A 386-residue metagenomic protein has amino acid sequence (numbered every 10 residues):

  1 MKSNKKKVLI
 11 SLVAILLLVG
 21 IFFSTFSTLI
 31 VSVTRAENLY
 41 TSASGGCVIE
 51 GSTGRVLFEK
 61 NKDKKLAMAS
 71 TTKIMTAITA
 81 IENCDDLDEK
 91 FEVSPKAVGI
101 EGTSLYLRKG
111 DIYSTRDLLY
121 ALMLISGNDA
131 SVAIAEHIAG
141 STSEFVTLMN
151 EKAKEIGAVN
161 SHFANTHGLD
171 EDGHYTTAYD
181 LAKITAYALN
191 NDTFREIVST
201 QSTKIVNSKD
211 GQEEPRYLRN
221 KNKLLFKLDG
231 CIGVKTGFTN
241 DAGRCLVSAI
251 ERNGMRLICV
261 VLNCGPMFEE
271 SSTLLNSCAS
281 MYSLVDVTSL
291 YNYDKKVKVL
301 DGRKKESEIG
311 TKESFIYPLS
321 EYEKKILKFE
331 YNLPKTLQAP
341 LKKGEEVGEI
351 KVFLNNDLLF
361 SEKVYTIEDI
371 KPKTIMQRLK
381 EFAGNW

Functional and structural regions predicted by a protein language model:
K2, L29-D192, E196-I197: Active-site-adjacent loops and short helices of periplasmic peptidoglycan-processing enzymes
K5-L9, T115, P372: Structural motif marking the loop-to-transmembrane transition
K6-V31: Sec-dependent N-terminal signal peptides of Gram-positive bacterial secreted proteins and lipoproteins
K6-V8, I74, R252: Hydrophobic alpha-helical segments, especially transmembrane helices and their immediate juxtamembrane helical caps
T28, C84-D85, C245, G310: Ubiquitous "structural anchor" signal
A158-V159, G173-Y175, Y179-D180, T185-W386: Domain-terminus/edge residues, biased toward the C-terminal soluble/receptor-binding domains of extracytoplasmic
